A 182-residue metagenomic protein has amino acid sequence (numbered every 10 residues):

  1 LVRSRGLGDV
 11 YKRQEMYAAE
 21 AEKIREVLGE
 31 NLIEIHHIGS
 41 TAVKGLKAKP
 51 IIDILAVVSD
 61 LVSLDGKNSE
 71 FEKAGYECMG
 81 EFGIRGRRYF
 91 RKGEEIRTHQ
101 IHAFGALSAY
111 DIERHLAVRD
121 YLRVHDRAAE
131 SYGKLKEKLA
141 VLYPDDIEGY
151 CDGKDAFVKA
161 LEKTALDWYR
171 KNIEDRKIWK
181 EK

Functional and structural regions predicted by a protein language model:
L1-L7, Y11: Single conserved hydrophobic/aromatic residue that forms the stacking wall/gate of nucleotide- or nucleobase-binding
D9-I24, V58-E95: Metal-dependent nucleotidyltransferase catalytic core
E15-A19, K23, V124-R127, S131-K138 (+3 more regions): A non-catalytic, amphipathic alpha-helix used as a structural packing/dimerization or gating element in enzyme scaffolds
K23-D65: Active-site nucleotide-donor binding segment shared across nucleotidyl transfer reactions
K47, E113-R114, G153: A generic structural signal for residues located within well-ordered alpha-helices of large catalytic or ligand-binding
G80-K136: Conserved, surface-exposed functional patches that form binding/active-site neighborhoods
V141-K182: Charged phosphate-binding loop/patch that engages nucleotide di/tri-phosphates or the phosphate backbone of nucleic
